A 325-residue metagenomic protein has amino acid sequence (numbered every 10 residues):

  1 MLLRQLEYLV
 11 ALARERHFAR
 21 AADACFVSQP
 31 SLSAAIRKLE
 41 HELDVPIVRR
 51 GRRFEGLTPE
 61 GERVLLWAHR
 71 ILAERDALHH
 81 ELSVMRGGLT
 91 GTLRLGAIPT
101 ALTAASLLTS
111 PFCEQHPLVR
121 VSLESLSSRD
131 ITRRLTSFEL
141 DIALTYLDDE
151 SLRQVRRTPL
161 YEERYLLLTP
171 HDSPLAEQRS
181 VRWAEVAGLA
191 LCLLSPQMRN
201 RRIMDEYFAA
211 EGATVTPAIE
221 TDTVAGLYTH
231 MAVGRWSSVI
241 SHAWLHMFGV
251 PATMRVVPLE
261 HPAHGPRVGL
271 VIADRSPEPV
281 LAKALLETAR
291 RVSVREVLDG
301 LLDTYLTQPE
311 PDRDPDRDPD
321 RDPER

Functional and structural regions predicted by a protein language model:
M1-A35, G51, E55, V64-L65: N-terminal short secondary-structure element
Q29-P30, H80, R86-R133, S241: N-terminal winged-helix
E40-E62: A short LG(V/I)-centered, amphipathic sequence patch enriched for acidic residue(s) preceding the LG motif
R70, M85, L107-Q115, S122 (+5 more regions): Short beta-strand-centered segments that line the small-molecule binding cleft or hinge of alpha/beta clamshell
A104, Y146, A176, R182 (+4 more regions): Secondary-structure junction motif
S127-L140, Y146, Q197-V257, Y305: Hydrophobic hinge/microswitch elements
Q154-L191, A273, A282: Flexible hinge/capping segments at coil-to-helix
H242-T253, H261-R325: C-terminal effector-binding regulatory domain of bacterial HTH transcription factors
